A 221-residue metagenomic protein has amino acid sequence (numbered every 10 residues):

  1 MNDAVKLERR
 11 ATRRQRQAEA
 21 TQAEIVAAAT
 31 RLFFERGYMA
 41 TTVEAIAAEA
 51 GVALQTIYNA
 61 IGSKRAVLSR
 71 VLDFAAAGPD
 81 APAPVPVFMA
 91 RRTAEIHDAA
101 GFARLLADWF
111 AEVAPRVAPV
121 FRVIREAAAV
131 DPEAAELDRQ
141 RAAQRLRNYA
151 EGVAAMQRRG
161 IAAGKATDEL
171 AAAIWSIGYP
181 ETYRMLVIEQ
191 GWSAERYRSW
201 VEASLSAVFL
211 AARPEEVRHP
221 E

Functional and structural regions predicted by a protein language model:
M1-A20, R213-E221: N-terminal intrinsically disordered/low-complexity leader segments
E24, A28-A66, R70: Helix-turn-helix
Y38, E126-D131, I177: Short helix-capping/turn signature of helix-turn-helix
E44-A45, T56, A60, K64 (+3 more regions): Ligand-binding pocket scaffold of soluble enzyme catalytic domains
K64-A66, R70, D80-P115, A171: Hydrophobic alpha-helical connector segments
D108-R125, P132-R159, D168-A172, S199 (+1 more regions): Amphipathic alpha-helical packing segments from all-alpha helical-bundle domains
M156-S204, A212-E221: Hydrophobic/aromatic-rich alpha-helical bundle segments in the mid-to-C-terminal region
